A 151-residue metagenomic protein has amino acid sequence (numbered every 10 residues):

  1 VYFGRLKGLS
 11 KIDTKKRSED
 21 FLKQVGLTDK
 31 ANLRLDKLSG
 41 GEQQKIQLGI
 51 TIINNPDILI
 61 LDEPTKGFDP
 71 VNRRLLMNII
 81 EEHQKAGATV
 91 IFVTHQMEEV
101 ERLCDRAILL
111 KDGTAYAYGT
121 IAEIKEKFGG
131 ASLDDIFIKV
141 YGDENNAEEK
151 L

Functional and structural regions predicted by a protein language model:
V1, R5, S10-K30: Conserved ABC ATPase "signature" region
R34-L38: Conserved ABC ATPase signature
L59-D62: Catalytic Walker B motif of ABC-type/P-loop ATPase nucleotide-binding domains
R74-A86: Helical segment within the ABC ATPase nucleotide-binding domain
V100-R102: A short, surface-exposed alpha-helical micro-motif characterized by mixed small hydrophobic and charged/polar residues
Y118-G119: ABC ATPase "signature
